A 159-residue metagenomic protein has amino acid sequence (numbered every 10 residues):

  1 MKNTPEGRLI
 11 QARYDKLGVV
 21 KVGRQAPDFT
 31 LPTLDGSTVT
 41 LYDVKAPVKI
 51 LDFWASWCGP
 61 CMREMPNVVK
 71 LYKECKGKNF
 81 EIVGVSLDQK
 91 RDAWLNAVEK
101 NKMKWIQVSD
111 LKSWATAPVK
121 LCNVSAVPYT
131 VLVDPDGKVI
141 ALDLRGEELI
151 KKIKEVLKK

Functional and structural regions predicted by a protein language model:
M1-V39: Oxidative protein folding and maturation machinery
D35-S37, D43-V44, F53: C-terminal accessory/binding modules appended to enzymatic or scaffolding proteins
V39-T40, I140: Generic structural signal for well-ordered beta-strand positions
V48-K49, P128: Alpha/beta-hydrolase fold active-site loops
I50-L51, I82: Hydrophobic beta-strand anchors of alpha/beta hydrolase catalytic cores
F53-K70: Conserved redox-active cysteine motifs that mediate thiol-disulfide chemistry, especially di-cysteine Cys-X(1-2)-Cys
K73-T116, K120-V127: Conserved segment of the thioredoxin-like fold in thiol-based oxidoreductases
N101-M103, D110-K158: Thiol/disulfide oxidoreductase modules built on the thioredoxin-like
